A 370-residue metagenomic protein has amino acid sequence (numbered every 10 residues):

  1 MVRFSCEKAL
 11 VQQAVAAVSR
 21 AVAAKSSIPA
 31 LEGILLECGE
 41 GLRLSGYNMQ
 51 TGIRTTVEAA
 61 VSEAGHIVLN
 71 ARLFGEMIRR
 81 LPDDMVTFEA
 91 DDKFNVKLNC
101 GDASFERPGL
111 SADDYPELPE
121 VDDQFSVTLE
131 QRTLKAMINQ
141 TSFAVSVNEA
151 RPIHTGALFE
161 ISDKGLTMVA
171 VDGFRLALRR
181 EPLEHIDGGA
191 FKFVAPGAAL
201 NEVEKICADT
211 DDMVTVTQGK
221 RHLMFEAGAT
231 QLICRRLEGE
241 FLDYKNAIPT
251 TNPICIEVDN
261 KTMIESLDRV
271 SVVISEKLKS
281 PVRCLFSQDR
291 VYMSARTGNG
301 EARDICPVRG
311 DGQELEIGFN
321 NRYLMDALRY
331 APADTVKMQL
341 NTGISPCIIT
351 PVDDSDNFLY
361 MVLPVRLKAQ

Functional and structural regions predicted by a protein language model:
M1-Q370: Structural preference for solvent-exposed beta-strand-turn elements and adjacent flexible terminal/loop segments within
